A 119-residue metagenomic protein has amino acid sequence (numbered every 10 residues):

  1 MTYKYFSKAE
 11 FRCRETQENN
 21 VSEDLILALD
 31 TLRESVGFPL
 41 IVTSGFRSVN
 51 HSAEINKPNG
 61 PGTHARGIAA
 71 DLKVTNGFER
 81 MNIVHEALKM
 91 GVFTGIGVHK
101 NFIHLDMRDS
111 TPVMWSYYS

Functional and structural regions predicted by a protein language model:
M1-E18: N-terminal, Lys/Arg- and Ser/Thr-rich interaction peptides
T2, H51, P61: Glycine-rich, flexible loop/turn motifs
F6-A9, S35-L40, I68-K73: Generic detector of short, locally flexible boundary/turn motifs and exposed helical patches
E15, S44, V74: Short glycine-centered, acidic/aromatic-flanked micro-motifs in structured strand/loop junctions that mark active-site
N19-I26, G77-F78: Soluble non-cytosolic domains of exported or imported proteins
I26-K57: Extended, low-complexity, intrinsically disordered C-terminal regulatory tails of eukaryotic serine/threonine kinases
G60-S119: Catalytic cores and adjacent binding grooves of peptidoglycan-active enzymes
